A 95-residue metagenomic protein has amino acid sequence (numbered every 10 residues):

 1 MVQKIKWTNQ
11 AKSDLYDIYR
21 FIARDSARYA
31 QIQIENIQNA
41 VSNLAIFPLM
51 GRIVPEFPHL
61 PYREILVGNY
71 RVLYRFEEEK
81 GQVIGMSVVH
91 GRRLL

Functional and structural regions predicted by a protein language model:
M1-F57, E79: Basic, Lys/Arg-enriched alpha-helical interface segments
K6-W7, K12, R52, R63 (+3 more regions): Basic side chains
Y16-Y19, Y29, Y62, Y70 (+1 more regions): Sequence-level detector for tyrosine residue identity
P58-E64: Short, hydrophobic/aromatic-rich segments at coil-to-beta transitions
V67-R71, R75-L95: Enriched for short, Lys/Arg-rich terminal
